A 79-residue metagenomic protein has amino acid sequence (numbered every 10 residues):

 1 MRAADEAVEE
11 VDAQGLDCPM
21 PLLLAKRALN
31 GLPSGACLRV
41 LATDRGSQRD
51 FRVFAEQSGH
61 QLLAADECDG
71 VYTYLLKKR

Functional and structural regions predicted by a protein language model:
M1-E6, R79: Short, low-complexity, intrinsically disordered N-terminal peptides in bacterial proteins
D5, E67-C68: Short, glycine- and charge-enriched coil/turn segments that flank and shape catalytic ligand pockets
D5-Q14: Immediate flanking context of iron-sulfur cluster ligation sites
V8, G35-R39, V71-T73: Intrinsic-disorder/low-complexity, polar/charged segments enriched in Ser/Thr/Lys/Arg/Asp/Glu/Gln
A13-E67: Amphipathic, hydrophobic secondary-structure cores in small proteins
T73-R79: Core SAM-dependent methyltransferase catalytic element
